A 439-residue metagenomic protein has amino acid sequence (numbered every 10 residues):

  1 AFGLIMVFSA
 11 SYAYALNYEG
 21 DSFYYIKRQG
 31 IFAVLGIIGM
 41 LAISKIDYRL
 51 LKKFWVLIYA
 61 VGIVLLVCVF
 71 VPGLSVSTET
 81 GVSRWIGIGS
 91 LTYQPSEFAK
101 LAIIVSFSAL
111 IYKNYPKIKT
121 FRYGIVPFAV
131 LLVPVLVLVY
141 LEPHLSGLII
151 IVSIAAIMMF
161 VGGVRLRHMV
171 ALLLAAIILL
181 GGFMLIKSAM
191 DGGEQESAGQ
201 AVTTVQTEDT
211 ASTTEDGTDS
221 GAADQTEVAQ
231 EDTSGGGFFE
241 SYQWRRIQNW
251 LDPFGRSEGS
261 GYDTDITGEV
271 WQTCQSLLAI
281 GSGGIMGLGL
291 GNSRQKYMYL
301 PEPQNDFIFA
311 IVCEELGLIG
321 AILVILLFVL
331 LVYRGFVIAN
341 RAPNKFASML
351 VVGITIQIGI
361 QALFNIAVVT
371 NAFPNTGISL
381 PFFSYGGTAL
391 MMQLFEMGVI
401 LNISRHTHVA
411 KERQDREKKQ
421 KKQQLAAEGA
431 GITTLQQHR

Functional and structural regions predicted by a protein language model:
A1, F54-I58, F346-I354: Membrane-interfacial loop-to-transmembrane alpha-helix junctions, especially the N-terminal start
I5-P143, I366-S379, Y385, A389-L390 (+1 more regions): Membrane-helix boundary/helix-loop-helix interface segments in multi-pass membrane proteins
I31-G39, E315-V332: Hydrophobic alpha-helical transmembrane segments
E79-W85, L173-L318, K345-F346: Hydrophobic, glycine- and aromatic-enriched re-entrant/interface helices and adjoining loop segments
I111, I149, I154-H168, G291-G320 (+1 more regions): Interfacial segments of multi-pass membrane proteins
A129-M159, V164, M184-E196, L316 (+1 more regions): Helix-loop-helix junctions and helix-breaking kinks within/between transmembrane helices of multi-pass membrane
V152-M159, L174-I177, V329, M397-G398: Hydrophobic transmembrane alpha-helices of multi-pass, membrane-embedded glycosylation machinery
G335-G377, F383: Loop-to-helix entry and N-terminal half of a specific, functionally important transmembrane alpha helix in multi-pass
